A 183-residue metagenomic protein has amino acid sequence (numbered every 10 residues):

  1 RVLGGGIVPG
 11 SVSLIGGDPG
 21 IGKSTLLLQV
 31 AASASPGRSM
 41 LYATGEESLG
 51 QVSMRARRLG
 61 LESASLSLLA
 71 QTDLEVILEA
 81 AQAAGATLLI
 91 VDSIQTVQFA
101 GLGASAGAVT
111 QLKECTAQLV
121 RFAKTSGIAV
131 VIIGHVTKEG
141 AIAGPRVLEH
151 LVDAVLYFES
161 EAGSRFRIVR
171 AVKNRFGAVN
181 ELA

Functional and structural regions predicted by a protein language model:
R1, L68-T72, K138: Short gly/ser/thr-rich secondary-structure transition/capping motifs
V2, I15, V52, D92 (+4 more regions): Residue-level signature of catalytic and energy-coupling elements of molecular machines, predominantly ATP/GTP-dependent
V2-G10: Phosphate-binding P-loop
L3, R57, K124: Short polybasic/polar patches that bind polyanions
G10, D18-I21, T25-R121: Conserved inter-motif catalytic segment of the P-loop NTP-binding fold
V120-A183: Phosphate-binding/switch region of NTP-binding enzymes
